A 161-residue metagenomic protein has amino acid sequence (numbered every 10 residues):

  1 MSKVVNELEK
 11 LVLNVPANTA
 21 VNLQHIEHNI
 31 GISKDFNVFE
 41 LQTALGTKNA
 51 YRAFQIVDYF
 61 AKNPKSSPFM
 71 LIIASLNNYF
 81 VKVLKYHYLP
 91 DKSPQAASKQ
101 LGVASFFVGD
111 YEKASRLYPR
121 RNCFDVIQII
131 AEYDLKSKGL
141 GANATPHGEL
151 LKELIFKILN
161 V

Functional and structural regions predicted by a protein language model:
M1-F39, A44-T47: Long, charge-dense, solvent-exposed interaction surfaces that engage phosphate-rich ligands
N37, A50-V161: Helix-rich C-terminal "collar"/helical-bundle subdomain used as an assembly and partner-interaction module in RFC-like
